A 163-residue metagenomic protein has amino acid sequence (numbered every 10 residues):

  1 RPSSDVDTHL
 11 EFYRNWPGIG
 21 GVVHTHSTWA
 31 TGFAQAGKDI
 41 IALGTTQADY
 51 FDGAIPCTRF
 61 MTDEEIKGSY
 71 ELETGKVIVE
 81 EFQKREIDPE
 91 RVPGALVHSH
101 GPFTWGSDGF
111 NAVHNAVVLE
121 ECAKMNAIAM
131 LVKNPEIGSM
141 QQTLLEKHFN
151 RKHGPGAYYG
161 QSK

Functional and structural regions predicted by a protein language model:
R1-K163: Glycine-rich flexible loops
